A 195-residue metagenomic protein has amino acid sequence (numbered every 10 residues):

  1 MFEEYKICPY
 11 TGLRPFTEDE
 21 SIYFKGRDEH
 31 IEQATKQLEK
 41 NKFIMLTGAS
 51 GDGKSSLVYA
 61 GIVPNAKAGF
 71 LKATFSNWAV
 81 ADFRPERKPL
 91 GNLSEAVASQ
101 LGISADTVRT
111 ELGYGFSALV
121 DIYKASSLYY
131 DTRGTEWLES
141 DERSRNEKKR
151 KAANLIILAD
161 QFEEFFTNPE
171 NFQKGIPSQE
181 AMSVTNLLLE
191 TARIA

Functional and structural regions predicted by a protein language model:
M1-A195: Amphipathic helix/helix-loop-helix segment enriched in hydrophobic residues with interspersed Lys/Arg and occasional
